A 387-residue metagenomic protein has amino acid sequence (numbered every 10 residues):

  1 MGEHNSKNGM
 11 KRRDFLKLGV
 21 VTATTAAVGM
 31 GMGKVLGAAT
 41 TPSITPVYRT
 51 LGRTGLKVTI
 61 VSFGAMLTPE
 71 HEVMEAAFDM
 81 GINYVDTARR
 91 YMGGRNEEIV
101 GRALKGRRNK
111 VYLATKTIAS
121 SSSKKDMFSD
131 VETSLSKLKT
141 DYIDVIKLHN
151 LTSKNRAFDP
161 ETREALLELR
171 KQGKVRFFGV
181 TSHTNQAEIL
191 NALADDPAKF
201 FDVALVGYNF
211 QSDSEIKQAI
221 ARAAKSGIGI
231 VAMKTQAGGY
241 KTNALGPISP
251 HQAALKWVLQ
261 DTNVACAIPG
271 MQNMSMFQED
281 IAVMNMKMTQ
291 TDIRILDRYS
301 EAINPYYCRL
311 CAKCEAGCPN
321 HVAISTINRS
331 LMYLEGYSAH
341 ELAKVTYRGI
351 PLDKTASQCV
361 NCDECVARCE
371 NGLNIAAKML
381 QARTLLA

Functional and structural regions predicted by a protein language model:
M1-K11: N-terminal secretory signal peptides
G9-K17, T25-P42: N-terminal twin-arginine translocation
M30-V61: C-terminal segment of N-terminal export signals and the immediately downstream linker at the start of the mature
L51, F63, V85, V100 (+7 more regions): Conserved, mostly hydrophobic/aromatic
T68-A77, K124-K137, N185-L193, H251-L255: Short, acidic/polar
A77-D79, G101-R108, L135-K139, L193-P197 (+1 more regions): Acidic (Asp/Glu)-rich catalytic clusters
L138-K154: Active-site groove signature of glycoside hydrolases
L151-K313, G317-V322, T326-R329, G336-L342 (+2 more regions): Beta/alpha (TIM)-barrel catalytic core signal, keyed to glycine-rich beta->alpha loops juxtaposed to Asp/Glu that bind
